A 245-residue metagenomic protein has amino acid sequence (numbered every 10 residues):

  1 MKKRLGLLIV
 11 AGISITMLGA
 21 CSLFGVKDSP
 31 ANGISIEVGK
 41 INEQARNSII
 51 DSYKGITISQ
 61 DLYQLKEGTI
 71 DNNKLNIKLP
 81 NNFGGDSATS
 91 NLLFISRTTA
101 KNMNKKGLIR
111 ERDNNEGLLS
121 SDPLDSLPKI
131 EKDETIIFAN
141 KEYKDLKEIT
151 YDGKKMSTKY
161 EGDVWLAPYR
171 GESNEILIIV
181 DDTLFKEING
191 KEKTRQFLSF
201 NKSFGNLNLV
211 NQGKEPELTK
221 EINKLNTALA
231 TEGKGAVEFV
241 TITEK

Functional and structural regions predicted by a protein language model:
M1-L5: Positively charged n-region of N-terminal signal peptides that target proteins for export
G6-S14: Sec-dependent N-terminal signal peptides
L18-A20: C-terminal motif of bacterial Sec signal peptides marking the signal peptidase cleavage site
G25-K245: Basic-flanked hydrophobic alpha-helices used for secretion and membrane insertion
